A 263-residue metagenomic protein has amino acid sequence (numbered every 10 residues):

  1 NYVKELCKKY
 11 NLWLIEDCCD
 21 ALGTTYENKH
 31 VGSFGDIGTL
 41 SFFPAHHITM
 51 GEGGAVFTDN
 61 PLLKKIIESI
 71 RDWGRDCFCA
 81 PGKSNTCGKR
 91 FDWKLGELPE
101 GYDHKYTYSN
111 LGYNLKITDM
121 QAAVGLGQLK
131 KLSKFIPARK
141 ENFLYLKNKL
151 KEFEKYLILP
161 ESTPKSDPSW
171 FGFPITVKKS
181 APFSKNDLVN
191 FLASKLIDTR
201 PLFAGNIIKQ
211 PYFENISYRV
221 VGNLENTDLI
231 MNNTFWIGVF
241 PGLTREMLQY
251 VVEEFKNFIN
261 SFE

Functional and structural regions predicted by a protein language model:
N1-K4, K9, W13, T25 (+1 more regions): PLP-dependent aminotransferase class I/II
C7-K8, F34, T49-G51, I230: Short hydrophobic "helix-edge" motifs at membrane interfaces and signal-peptide entry regions
E16, D20-M50, K65, Y106-T107: Conserved active-site segment immediately N-terminal to the catalytic lysine that forms the internal aldimine
G51-T58, K185: Active-site-proximal alpha-helical scaffold in enzymes
